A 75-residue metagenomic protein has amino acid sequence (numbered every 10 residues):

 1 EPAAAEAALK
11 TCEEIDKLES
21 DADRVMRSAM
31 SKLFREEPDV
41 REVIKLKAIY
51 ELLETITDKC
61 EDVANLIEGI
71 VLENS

Functional and structural regions predicted by a protein language model:
E1-S75: Cytosolic, long alpha-helical scaffolding segments
